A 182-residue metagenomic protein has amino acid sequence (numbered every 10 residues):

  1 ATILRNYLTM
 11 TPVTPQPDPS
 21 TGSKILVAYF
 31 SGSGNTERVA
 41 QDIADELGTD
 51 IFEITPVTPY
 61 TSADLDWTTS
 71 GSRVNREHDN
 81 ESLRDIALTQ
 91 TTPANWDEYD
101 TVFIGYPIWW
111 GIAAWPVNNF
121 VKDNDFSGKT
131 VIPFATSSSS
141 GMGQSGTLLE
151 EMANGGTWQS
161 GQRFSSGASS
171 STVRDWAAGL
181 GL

Functional and structural regions predicted by a protein language model:
T2-L182: Active-site-proximal alpha-helix that buttresses catalytic centers in soluble enzyme cores
